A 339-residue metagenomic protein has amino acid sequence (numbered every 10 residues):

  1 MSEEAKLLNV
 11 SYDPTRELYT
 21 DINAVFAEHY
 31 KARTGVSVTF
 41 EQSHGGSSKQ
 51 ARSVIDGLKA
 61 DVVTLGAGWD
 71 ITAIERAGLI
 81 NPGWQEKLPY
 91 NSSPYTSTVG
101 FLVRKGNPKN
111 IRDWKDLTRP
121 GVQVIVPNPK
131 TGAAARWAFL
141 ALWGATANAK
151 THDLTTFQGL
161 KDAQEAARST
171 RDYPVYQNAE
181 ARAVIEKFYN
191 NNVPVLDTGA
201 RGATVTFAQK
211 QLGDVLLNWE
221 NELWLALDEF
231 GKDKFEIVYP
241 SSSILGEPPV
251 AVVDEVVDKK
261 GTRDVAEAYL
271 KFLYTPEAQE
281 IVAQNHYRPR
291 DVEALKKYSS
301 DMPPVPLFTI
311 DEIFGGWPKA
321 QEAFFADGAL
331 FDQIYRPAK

Functional and structural regions predicted by a protein language model:
M1-A134: N-terminal segment of the mature folded domain
P14-D21, K130-N148, D162-A183: Bilobed "Venus flytrap"/periplasmic-binding protein-like clamshell domains and structurally analogous long
N23-A32, I55-K59, G68, E75-L79 (+10 more regions): Sec-exported extracytoplasmic/periplasmic mature domains
W84-P94, L227-I244: Short beta-strand->loop
T98-N107, E247-D264, I281-N285: A bilobed periplasmic-binding-protein/Venus flytrap-type ligand-binding module shared by bacterial periplasmic
G106-R112, T131, G144-D153, V256-D264: Short helix-loop capping/hinge motifs at secondary-structure junctions, enriched in acidic/polar residues
T151-P240: Ligand-binding pocket segment of bilobal, Venus flytrap-like solute-binding proteins
V257-K339: Extracellular/periplasmic juxtamembrane helices and adjacent flexible linkers that interface with membrane partners
